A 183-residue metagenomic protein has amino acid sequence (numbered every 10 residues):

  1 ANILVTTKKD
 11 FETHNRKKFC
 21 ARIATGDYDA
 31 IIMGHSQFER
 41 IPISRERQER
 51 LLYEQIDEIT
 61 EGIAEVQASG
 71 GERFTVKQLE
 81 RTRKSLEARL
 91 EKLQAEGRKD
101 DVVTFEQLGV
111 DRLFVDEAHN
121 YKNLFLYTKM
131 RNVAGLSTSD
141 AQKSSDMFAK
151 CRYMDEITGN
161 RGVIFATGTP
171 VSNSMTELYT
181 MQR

Functional and structural regions predicted by a protein language model:
A1-Y153, S174: SF2 helicase/translocase NTPase motor core, specifically the RecA-like lobe 1 inter-motif segment between Walker
E117-H119, G159-S174: Conserved helicase ATPase motor motifs in RecA-like P-loop NTPase domains
E156: Surface-exposed acidic, glycine-flexible loop patches that form ligand/cofactor-binding and adhesion interfaces
L178-R183: A short helix-turn-beta junction within AAA+ P-loop NTPase domains corresponding to the substrate/partner-engaging
